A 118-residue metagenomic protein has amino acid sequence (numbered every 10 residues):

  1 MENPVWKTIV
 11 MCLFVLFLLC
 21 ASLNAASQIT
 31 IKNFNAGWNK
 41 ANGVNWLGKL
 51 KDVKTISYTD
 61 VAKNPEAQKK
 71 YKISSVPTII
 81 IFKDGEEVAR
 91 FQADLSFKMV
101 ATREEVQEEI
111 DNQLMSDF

Functional and structural regions predicted by a protein language model:
M1-C12: Bacterial N-terminal signal peptides that target proteins for export
V10-A21: Bacterial N-terminal signal peptides
N24-S57: Local sequence-structure signature of Cys/Sec-based thiol-disulfide redox active-site neighborhoods
F34-A36, V61, D94: Active-site-proximal beta-strand/loop segments in catalytic clefts of secreted hydrolases
K40, V61, M99-R103: Solvent-exposed, acidic/flexible segments
V61-Q68: N-terminal post-signal-peptidase region of extra-cytosolic proteins
Y71-I81: Structural micro-motif
I81-F118: Non-catalytic, surface beta->alpha helical segment in thiol-disulfide oxidoreductase systems
